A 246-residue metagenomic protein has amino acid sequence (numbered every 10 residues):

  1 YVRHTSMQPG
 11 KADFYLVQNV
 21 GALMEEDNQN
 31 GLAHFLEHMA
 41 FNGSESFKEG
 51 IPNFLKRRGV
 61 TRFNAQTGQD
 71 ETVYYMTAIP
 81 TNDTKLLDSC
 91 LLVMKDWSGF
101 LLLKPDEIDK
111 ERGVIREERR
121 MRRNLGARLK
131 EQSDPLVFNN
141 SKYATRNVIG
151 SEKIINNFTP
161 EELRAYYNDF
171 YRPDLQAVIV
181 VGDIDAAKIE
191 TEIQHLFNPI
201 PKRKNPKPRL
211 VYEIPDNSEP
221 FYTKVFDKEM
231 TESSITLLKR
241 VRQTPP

Functional and structural regions predicted by a protein language model:
Y1-G50, Y75-A78, K85-L92, R164-P246: His/Glu-rich zincin catalytic helix
S44-E45, I51-Y166, Y212-P215, F221 (+1 more regions): Acidic/histidine-enriched segments that form metal/cofactor-coordinating and catalytic pocket/exosite environments
